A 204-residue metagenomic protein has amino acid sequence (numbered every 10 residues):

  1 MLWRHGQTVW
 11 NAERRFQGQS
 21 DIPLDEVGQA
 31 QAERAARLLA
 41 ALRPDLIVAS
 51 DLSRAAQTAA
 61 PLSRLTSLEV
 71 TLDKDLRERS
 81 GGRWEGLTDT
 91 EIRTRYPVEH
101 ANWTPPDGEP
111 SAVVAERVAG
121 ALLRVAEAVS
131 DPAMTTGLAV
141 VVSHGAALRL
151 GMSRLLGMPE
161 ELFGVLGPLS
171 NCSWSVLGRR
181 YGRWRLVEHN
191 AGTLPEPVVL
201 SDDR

Functional and structural regions predicted by a protein language model:
M1, Q7-T58, D107-A119: Loop-to-helix element that buttresses phosphate recognition and phosphoryl-transfer chemistry
M1, T71-D73, V187: General small-molecule cofactor/ligand-binding pocket signal
H5, H144: Short, conserved phosphate/pyrophosphate- and ester-handling motifs at nucleotide-, phospho-/glycolipid
E33-R95, H100: Phosphate-coordination/substrate-recognition cap region in phosphate-metabolizing enzymes
P44-D51, A133-M134, L138-V142: Short glycine-rich phosphate-binding loop at a beta-alpha junction
R79-T90, D131-G137, S153-R204: Acidic, low-complexity terminal tails and accessory targeting/binding regions of phosphate-metabolizing enzymes
T94-V113, R204: Short glycine/proline- and acidic residue-enriched helix-loop micro-motifs that form flexible lids or anion-recognition
G145-R149, R185: GST superfamily/GST-like fold recognition
